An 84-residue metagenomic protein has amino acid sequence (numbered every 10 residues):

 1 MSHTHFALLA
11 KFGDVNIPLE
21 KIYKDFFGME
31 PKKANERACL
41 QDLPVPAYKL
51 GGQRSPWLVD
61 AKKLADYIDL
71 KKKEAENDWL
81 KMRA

Functional and structural regions predicted by a protein language model:
M1-D14: A detector for short, charged/polar N-terminal pre-domain segments
S2, D25-L58, E74, M82-R83: Major-groove DNA-recognition helix of helix-turn-helix-type DNA-binding domains
F12, F26-F27, Y67: Aromatic side chains
N16-I17, L58: Residue at a beta-strand N-cap/secondary-structure junction
L19-K21: Residues within the helices of the helix-turn-helix
A61-A84: A short, Lys/Arg-enriched interface patch at domain edges and termini
